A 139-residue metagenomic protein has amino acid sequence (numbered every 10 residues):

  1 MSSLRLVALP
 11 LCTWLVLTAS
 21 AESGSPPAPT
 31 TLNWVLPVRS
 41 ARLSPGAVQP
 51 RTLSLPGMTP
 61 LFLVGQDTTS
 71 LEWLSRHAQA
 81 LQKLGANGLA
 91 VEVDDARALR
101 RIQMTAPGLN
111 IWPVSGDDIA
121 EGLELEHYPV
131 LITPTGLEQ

Functional and structural regions predicted by a protein language model:
S2-L4, W14-L61, G65-L109, D117 (+1 more regions): Non-globular targeting/processing and membrane-anchoring segments
A8-L11: Charge-patterned, long linear interaction tracts outside catalytic cores
A106-V114, I119-E124, V130: Helix-rich interaction surfaces within compact, conserved domain-sized segments that mediate assembly or partner
P129-E138: A short, hydrophobic beta-strand/beta-hairpin element that forms part of a small beta-sheet core
